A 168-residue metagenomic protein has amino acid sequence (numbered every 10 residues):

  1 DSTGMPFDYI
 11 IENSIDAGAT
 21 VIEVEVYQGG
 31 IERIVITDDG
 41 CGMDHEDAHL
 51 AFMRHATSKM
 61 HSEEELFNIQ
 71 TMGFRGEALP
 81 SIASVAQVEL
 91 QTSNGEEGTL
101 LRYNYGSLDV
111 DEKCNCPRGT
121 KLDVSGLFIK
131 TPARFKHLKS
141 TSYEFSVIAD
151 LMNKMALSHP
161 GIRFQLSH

Functional and structural regions predicted by a protein language model:
D1-T141: GHKL (Bergerat-fold) ATPase N-terminal catalytic module, capturing the glycine-rich phosphate-binding loop and acidic
M72, S146-A156: Phosphate-interacting basic helix/loop segments used at nucleotide- and nucleic-acid interfaces
E96-S107, K154-L157, G161, Q165-H168: GHKL/Bergerat-fold ATPase module in large chromosome/replication-associated machines
P132, Y143-S146, G161, H168: GHKL/Bergerat-fold ATPase module
